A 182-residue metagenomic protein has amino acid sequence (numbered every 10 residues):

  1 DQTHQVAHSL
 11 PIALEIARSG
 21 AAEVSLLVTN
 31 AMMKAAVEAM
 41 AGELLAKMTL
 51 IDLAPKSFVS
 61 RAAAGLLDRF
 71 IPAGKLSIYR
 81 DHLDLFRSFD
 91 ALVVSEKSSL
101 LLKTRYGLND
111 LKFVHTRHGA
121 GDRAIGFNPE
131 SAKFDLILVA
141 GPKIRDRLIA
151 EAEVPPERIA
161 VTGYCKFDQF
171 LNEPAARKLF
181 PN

Functional and structural regions predicted by a protein language model:
Q2-A17, L27-L171: Active-site and donor-binding regions of nucleotide-sugar-utilizing enzymes
A21-V24: A conserved nucleotide-sugar
N172-N182: Nucleotide-sugar donor-binding and catalytic loop/hinge architecture of NDP-sugar-dependent glycosyltransferases
